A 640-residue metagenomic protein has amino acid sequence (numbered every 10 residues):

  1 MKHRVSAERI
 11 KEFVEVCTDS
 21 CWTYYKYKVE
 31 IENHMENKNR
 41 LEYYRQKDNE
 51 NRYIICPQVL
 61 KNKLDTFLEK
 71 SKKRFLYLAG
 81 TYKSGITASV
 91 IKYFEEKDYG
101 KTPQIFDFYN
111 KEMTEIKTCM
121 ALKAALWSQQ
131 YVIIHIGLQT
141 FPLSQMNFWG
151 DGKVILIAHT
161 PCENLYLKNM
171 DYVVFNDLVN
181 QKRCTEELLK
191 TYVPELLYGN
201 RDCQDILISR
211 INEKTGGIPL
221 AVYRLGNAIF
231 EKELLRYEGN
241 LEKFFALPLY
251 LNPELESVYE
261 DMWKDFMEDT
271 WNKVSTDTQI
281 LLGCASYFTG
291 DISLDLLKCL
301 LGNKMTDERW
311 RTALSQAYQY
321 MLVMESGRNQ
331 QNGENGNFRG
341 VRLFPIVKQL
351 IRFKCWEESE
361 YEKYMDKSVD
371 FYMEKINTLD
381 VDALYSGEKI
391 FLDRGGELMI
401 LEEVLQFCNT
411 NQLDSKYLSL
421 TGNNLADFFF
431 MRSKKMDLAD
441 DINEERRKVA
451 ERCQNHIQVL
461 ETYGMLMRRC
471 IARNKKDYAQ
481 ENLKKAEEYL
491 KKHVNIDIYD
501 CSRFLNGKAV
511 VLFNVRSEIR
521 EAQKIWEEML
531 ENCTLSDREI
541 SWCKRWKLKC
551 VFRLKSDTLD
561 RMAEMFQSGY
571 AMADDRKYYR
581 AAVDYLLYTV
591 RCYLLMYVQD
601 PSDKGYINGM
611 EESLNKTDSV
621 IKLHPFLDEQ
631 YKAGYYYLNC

Functional and structural regions predicted by a protein language model:
R4, R9-E12, A88, F148-R224 (+3 more regions): Alpha-helical sensor/transducer elements of the RecA-like P-loop NTPase core
I10-N33, K83, A88, C184 (+2 more regions): Amphipathic alpha-helical "lid/sensor" segments that cap RecA-like P-loop NTPase cores
F13-D65: Conserved adenine-nucleotide phosphate-binding loops and their immediately adjacent elements
V29, N33, K232-L249, W310 (+1 more regions): A eukaryote-biased feature capturing mid-to-C-terminal, repeat/solenoid-rich segments of large proteins, strongly
A79-T102, G150, I157-E163: P-loop NTPase Walker A phosphate-binding motif
F106-K111, A121-Q145: Conserved P-loop NTPase "ATPase switch" module shared by AAA+ and STAND
Y223, K264-W356: C-terminal boundary/linker of central alpha/beta nucleotide-binding cores
E362-L460: Extended alpha-helical scaffolding segments used for macromolecular assembly and cargo binding
